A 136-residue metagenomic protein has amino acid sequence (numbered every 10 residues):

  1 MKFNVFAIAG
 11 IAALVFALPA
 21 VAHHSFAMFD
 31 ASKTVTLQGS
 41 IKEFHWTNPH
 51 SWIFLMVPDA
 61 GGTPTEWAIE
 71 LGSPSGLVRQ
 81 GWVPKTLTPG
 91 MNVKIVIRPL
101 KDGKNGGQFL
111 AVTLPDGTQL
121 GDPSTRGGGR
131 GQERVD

Functional and structural regions predicted by a protein language model:
M1-G10: Bacterial N-terminal signal peptides that target proteins for export
V21-V35: Short boundary/loop segments of OB/S1/cold-shock single-stranded nucleic-acid-binding domains
G39-I41, N92: Conserved hydrophobic positions within beta-strands
T47-P58: Short aromatic-glycine-enriched beta-strand elements
R79-K94: Short nucleic-acid-contacting surface segments enriched for D/E, G, S/T with interspersed K/R
L100-P123: OB-fold/S1-family single-stranded nucleic acid-binding modules
T118-D136: Extended, charge-rich, solvent-exposed interface segments
